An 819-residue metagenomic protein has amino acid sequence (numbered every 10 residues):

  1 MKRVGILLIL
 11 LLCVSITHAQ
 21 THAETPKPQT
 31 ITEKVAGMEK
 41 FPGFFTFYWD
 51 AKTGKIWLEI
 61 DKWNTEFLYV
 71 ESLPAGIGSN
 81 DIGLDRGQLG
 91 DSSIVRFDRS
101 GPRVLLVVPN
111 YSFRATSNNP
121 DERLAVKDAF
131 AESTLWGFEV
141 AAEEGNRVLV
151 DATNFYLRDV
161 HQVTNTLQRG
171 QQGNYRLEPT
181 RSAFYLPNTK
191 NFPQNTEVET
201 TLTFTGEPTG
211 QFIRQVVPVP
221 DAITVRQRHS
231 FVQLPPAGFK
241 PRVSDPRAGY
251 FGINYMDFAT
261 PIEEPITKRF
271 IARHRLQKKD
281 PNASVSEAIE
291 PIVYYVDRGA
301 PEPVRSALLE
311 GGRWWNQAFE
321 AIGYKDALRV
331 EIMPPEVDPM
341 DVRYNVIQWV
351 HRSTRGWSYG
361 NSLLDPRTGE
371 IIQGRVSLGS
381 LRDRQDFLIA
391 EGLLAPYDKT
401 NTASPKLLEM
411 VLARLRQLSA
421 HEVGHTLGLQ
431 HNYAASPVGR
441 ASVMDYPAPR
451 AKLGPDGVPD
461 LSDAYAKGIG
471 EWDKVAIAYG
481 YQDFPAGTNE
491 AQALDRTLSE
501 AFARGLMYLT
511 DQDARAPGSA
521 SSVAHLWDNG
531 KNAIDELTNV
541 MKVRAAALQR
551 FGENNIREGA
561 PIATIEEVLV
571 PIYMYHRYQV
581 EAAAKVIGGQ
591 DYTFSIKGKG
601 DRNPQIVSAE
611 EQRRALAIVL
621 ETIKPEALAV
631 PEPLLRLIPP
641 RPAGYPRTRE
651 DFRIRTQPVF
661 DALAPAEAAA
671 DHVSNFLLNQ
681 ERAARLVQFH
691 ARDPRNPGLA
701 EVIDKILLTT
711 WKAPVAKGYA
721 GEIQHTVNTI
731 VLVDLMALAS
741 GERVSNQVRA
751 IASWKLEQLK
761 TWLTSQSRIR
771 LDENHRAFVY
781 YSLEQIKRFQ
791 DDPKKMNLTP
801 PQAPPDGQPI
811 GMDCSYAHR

Functional and structural regions predicted by a protein language model:
M1-V4: Positively charged n-region of N-terminal signal peptides that target proteins for export
I6-S15: Bacterial N-terminal signal peptides
T21-A300, A318, A327, I332-Q385 (+5 more regions): Auxiliary tRNA-acceptor-end handling modules of aminoacyl-tRNA synthetases
K27, I332-H351, A413-I469: The catalytic-center signature of Zn2+-dependent metalloproteases
Q88, P265, R298, E302-E310 (+4 more regions): Soluble non-cytosolic domains of exported or imported proteins
R313-Y324, R352, A420, G424-H425 (+3 more regions): Sec-exported extracytoplasmic/periplasmic mature domains
E370-L378, S419, V423-L427, V475-G487: Extended catalytic-interface subdomain
V438-R819: Conserved catalytic/binding loops enriched for acidic/polar residues
